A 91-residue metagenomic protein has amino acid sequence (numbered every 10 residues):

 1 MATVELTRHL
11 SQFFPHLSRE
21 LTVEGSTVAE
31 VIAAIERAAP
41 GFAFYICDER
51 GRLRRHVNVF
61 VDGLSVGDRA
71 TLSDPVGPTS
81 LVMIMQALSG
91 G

Functional and structural regions predicted by a protein language model:
M1-G90: Ubiquitin-like/PB1-type beta-grasp interaction modules and other compact soluble beta-rich domains
